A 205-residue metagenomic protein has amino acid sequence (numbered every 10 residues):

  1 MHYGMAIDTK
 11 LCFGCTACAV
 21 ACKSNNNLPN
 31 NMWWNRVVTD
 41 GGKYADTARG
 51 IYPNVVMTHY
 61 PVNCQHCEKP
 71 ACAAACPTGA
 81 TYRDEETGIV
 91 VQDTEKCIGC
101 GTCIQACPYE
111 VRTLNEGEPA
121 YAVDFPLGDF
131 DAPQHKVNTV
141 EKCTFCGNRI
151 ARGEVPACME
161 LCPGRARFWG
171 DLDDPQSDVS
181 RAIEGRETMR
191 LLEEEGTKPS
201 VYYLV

Functional and structural regions predicted by a protein language model:
M1-V205: Non-ligating segments of multi-cofactor redox enzymes
